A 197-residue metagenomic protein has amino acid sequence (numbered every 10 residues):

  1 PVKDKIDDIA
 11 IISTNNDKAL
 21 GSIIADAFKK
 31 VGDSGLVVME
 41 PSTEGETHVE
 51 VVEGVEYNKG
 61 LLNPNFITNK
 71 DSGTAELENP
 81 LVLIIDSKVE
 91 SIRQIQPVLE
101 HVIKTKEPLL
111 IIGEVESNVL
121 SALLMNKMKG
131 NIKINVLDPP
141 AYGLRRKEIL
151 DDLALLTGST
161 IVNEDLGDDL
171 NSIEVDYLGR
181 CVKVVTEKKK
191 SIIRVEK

Functional and structural regions predicted by a protein language model:
P1-K197: Long, structured protein-protein interaction/assembly regions in large complexes
